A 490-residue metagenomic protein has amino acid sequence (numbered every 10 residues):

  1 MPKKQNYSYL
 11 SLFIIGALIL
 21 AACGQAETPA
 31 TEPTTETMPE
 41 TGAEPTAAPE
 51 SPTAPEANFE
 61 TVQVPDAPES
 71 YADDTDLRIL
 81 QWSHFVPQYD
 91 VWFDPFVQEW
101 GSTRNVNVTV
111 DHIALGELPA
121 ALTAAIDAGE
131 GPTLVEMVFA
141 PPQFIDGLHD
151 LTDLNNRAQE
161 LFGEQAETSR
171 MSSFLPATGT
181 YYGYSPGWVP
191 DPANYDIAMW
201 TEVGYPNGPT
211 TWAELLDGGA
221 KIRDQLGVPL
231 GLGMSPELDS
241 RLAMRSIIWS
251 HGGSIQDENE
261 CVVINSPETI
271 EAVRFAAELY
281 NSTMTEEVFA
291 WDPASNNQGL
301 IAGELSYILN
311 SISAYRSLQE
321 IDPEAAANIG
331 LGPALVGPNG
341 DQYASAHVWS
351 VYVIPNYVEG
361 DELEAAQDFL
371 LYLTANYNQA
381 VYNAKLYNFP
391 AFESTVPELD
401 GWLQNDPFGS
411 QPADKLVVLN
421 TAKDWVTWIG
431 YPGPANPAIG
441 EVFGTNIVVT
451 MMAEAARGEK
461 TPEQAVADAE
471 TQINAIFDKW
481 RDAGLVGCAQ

Functional and structural regions predicted by a protein language model:
L18, C23-P65, Q490: Ser/Thr-rich, Proline-interspersed low-complexity disordered segments
P49-D73, M137-P192, A243, N328-P333 (+3 more regions): Hinge/lid segment of periplasmic solute-binding proteins
S51-A57, V64, E69-Y71, S313-A326 (+2 more regions): C-terminal lobe and pocket-closing loops of periplasmic/extracytoplasmic Venus-flytrap solute-binding proteins
V62-Y71, V86-N105, V448, V466: Short, polar/charged alpha-helical segment
D73-F85, V106-D111, L134, L232: Short, well-ordered beta-strand elements
P95-E167, A198-T210, G299, G303-Y307 (+1 more regions): Extracytoplasmic "Venus flytrap"/periplasmic binding protein-like
S173-P186, D191, L216-V262, L305: Extracytoplasmic/periplasmic solute-binding protein
G219-K221, N259-A290, A334: Glycine-centered hinge/linker elements that transmit conformational signals in sensory and ligand-binding systems
